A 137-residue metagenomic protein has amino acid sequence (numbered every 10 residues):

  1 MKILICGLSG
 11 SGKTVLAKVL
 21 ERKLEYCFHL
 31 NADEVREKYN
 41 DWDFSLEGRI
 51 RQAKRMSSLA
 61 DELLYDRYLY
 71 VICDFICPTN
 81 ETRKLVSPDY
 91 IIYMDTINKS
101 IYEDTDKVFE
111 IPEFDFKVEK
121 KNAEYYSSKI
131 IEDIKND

Functional and structural regions predicted by a protein language model:
L8-S9: The conserved Walker
K13: Conserved lysine of the Walker
A17-L24, T82-S87, I134: Alpha-helix C-terminal capping segments
A17-L59: Conserved substrate/cofactor phosphate-moiety recognition/catalytic segment in nucleotide-dependent phosphotransferases
L46-Y102: Glycine-rich phosphate-binding loop used to anchor ATP phosphates in small-molecule kinases, encompassing both
L85, M94-D137: Small-molecule kinase domains that catalyze NTP-dependent phosphoryl transfer to phosphate-bearing small molecules
